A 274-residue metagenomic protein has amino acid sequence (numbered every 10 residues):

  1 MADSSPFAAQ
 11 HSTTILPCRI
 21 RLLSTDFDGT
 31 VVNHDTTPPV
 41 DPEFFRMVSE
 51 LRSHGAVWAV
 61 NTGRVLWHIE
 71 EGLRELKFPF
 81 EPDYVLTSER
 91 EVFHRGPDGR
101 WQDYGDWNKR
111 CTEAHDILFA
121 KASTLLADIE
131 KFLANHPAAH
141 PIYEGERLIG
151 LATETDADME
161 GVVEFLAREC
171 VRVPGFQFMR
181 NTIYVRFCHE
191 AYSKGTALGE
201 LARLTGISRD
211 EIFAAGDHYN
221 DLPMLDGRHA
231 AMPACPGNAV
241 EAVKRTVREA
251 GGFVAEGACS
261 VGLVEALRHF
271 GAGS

Functional and structural regions predicted by a protein language model:
M1-F27, D35, P42-S53: Non-catalytic pre-domain segments flanking phosphatase-related domains
C18, C188, G195-S274: Mg2+-dependent phosphoryl-transfer enzymes with acidic/Ser/Thr/Gly-rich catalytic loops
R21-L23, D83, I212: The start of beta-strands in P-loop NTPase/AAA+ ATPase cores
V40-A134, A138: Active-site phosphate-binding/coordination module
S53-V57, G175, A230: A generic structural motif
R95-D106, S193-K194, R268-S274: Short, surface-exposed amphipathic charged segments that create phosphate/polyanion-binding patches used for binding
L126-F213, Y219-G227: Conserved acidic, metal-coordinating active-site core of Asp-based, Mg2+-dependent phosphoryl-transfer enzymes
